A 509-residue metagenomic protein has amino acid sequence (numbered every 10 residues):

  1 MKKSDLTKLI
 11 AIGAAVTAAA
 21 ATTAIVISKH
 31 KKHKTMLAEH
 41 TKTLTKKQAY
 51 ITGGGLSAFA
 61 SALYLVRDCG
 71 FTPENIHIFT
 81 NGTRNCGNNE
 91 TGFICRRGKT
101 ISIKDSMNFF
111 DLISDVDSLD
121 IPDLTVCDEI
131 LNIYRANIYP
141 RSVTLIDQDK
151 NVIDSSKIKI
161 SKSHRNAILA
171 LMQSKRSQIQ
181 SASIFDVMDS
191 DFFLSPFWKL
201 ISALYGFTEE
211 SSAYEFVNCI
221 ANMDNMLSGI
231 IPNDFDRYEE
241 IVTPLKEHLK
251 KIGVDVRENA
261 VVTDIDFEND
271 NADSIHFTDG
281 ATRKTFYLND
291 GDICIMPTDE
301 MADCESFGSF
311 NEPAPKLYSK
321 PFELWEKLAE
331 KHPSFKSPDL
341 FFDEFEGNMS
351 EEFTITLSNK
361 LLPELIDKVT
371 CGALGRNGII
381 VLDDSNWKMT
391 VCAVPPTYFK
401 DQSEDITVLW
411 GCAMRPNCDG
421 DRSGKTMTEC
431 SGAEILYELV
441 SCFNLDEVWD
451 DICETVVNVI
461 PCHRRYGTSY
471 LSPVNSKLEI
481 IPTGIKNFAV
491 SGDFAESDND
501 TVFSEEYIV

Functional and structural regions predicted by a protein language model:
D5-K29: Hydrophobic alpha-helical topogenic segments used for membrane insertion/localization
H30-K46: A short, basic/flexible loop-to-alpha-helix module at the beginning of a structural domain
T41-S57: Beta1/beta-strand and adjacent pyrophosphate-binding region of the FAD-binding site in flavoprotein oxidoreductases
V66-E90: Glycine-rich FAD pyrophosphate-binding loop
N81-D111, S163-K175, Y205-L227: Glycine-rich active-site loop/strand segments that organize a redox cofactor
L119-P122, N132-I133, N137-Y139, T144-C219: Rossmann-like flavin
I220-D292, T298: Helical element adjacent to the flavin cofactor pocket in flavoenzyme catalytic cores
M223-I231, G291-I293, M301-L478, G484-I508: C-terminal segments that line or cap access tunnels to active or ligand-binding sites in enzymes and enzyme-associated
